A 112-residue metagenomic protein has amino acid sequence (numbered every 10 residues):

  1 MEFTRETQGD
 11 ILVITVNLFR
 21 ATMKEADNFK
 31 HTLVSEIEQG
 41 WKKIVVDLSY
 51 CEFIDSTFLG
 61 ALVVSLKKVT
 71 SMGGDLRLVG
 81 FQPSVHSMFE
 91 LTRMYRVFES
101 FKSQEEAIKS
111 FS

Functional and structural regions predicted by a protein language model:
M1-T15: Short beta-strand/loop segment at the start of cytosolic alpha/beta domains
F3-T4, I108-S112: Short hydrophobic/aromatic patches at helix-to-coil boundaries
L12, E106-K109: A short acidic, often aromatic-flanked loop/helix-cap motif at beta-alpha or helix-coil junctions that lines enzyme
N17, Q104: Residues at the C-termini of beta-strands that transition into short coil/loop
R20-F98: Amphipathic alpha-helical interaction surfaces in cytosolic regulatory modules
P83, E105-E106: Acidic phosphotransfer microenvironment of two-component signaling modules
E99-S103: Short acidic-hydrophobic, aromatic-tinged amphipathic segments that line or gate anion-handling sites
